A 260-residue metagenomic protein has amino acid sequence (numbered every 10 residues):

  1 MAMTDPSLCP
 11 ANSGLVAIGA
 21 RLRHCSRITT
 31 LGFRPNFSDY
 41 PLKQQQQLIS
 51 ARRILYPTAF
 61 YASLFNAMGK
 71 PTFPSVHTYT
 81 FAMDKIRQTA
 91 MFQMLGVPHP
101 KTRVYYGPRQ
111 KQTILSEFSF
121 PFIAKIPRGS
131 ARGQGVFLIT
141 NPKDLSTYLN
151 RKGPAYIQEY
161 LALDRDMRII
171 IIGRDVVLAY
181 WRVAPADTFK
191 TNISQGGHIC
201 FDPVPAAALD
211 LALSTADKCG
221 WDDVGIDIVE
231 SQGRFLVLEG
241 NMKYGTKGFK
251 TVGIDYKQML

Functional and structural regions predicted by a protein language model:
M1-M3, Y79-D166, P205-A206: Active-site nucleotide/adenylate-binding loops and adjacent lid/helix of ATP-dependent enzymes
T4-R103, Q112: Conserved N-proximal alpha/beta basic substrate-recognition cap immediately N-terminal to, or forming the N-lobe
A59, P127, Y160-L161, I170 (+2 more regions): Anionic group-transfer/hydrolysis microenvironments
F122, V177-L178, L236-L238: Protein kinase-like catalytic core scaffold
V136-C219: Phosphate-binding site of ATP-dependent enzymes
A216, W221, Y256-L260: Active-site "cap" helix and flanking loop/linker of ATP-utilizing ligase/carboxylase catalytic domains
W221-Q232: A short glycine-rich, hydrophobically flanked beta-strand micro-motif that places a catalytic Asp/Glu for divalent metal
E230-L260: C-terminal active-site "lid" helix and adjoining low-complexity regulatory extension at the edge of ATP-using catalytic
